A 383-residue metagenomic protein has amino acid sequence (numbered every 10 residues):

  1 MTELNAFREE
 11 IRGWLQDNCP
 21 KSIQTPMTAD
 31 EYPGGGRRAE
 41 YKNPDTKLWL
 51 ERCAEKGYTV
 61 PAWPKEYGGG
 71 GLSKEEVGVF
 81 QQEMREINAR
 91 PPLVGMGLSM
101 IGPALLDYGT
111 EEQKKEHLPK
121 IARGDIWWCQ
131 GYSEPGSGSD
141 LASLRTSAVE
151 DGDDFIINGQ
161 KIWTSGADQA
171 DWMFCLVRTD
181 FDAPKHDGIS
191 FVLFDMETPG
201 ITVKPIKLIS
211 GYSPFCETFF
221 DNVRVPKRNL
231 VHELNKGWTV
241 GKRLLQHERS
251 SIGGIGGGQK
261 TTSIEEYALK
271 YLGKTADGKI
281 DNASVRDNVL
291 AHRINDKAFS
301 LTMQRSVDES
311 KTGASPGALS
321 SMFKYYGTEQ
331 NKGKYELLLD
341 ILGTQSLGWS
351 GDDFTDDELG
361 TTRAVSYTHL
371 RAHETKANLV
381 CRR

Functional and structural regions predicted by a protein language model:
M1-G95, E116-R123, L272, A276-G278 (+6 more regions): Amphipathic, small/basic residue-rich leader segments at the start of a protein or domain
L93-E112, G138: N-terminal glycine-rich flavin-associated loop
G124-Y132: A short, Trp-centered hydrophobic/proline-enriched beta-strand micro-motif
D154, N158-K204: A short core secondary-structure module
I201-L301, Y367: Glycine-rich beta->alpha junctions and the first turn(s) of the following alpha-helix
D287-T312, T328-G343: Loop-to-helix element that buttresses phosphate recognition and phosphoryl-transfer chemistry
T368-T375: Conserved small/polar residues in nucleotide/adenosyl-binding loops
L379-R382: Hydrophobic alpha-helical segments, chiefly the membrane-spanning helices and signal/signal-anchor peptides
